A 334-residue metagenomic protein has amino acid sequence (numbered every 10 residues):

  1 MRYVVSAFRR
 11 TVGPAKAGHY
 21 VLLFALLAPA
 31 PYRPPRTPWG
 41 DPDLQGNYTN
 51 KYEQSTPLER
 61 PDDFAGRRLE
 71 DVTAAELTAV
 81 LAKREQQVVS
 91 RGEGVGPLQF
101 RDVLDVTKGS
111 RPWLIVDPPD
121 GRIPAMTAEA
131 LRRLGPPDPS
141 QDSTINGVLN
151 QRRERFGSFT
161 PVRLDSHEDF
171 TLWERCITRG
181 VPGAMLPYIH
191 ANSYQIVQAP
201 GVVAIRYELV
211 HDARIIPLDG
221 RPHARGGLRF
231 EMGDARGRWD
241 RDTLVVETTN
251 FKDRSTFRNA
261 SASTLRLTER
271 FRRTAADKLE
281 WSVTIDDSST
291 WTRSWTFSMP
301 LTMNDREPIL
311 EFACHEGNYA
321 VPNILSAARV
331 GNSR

Functional and structural regions predicted by a protein language model:
R2, R9-R10: Basic polycationic patches enriched in arginine
Y3, H19-Y20: Low-complexity, intrinsically disordered or signal/transmembrane-proximal segments
S6-A7, P14, L23, G147: Intrinsic disorder/low-complexity segments, especially N-terminal tails and targeting/processing regions
R10, A17-G18: Short, low-complexity intrinsically disordered segments enriched in A/P/G/S/L with frequent Arg, especially at protein
Y20-L26: Bacterial N-terminal signal peptides
A28-R334: PEST-like low-complexity, intrinsically disordered acidic/proline/serine-rich tracts that flank trafficking/processing
